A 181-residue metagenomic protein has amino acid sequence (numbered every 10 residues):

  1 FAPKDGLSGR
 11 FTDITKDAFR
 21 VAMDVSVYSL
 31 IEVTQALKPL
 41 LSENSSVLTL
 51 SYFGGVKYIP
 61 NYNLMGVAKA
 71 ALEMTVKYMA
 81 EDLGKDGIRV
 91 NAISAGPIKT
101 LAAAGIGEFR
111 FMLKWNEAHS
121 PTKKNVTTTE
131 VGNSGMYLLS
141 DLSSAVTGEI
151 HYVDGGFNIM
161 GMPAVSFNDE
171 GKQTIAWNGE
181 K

Functional and structural regions predicted by a protein language model:
F1-K4, R10-A18, S46-K85, P97-K99 (+1 more regions): Catalytic loop of short-chain dehydrogenase/reductase
S8, T12-D24, K172-I175: Short, well-ordered secondary-structure patches that form non-catalytic structural/interaction elements within domains
T34-Q35, K77: A short, exposed helix-loop element centered on a Lys and neighboring polar residues
P39, E81-D82, S144: Alpha-helical segment proximal to the catalytic Tyr-Lys
S42-E43, K85, T147-E149: Short connector loops in the HATPase_c
K85, A95-S120, M160-K181: A glycine/serine/threonine-rich, flexible loop-to-helix segment that serves as the NAD(P) cofactor-binding "lid"
A92, F111-V146, H151-G155, E180: C-terminal helical subdomain
